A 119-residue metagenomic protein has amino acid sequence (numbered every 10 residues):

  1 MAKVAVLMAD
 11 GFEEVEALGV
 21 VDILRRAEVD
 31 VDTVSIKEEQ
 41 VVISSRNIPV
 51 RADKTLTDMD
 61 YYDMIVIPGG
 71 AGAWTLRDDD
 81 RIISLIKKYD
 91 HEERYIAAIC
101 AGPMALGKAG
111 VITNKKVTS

Functional and structural regions predicted by a protein language model:
M1-E92, I96, M104-N114: Extended, subdomain-level signal for the structured scaffold at the beginning of enzyme domains
C100: Catalytic, metal-anchored helix/loop core of enzyme active sites in primary metabolism
T118-S119: Active-site oxyanion/phosphate-handling segment shared across diverse enzymes
